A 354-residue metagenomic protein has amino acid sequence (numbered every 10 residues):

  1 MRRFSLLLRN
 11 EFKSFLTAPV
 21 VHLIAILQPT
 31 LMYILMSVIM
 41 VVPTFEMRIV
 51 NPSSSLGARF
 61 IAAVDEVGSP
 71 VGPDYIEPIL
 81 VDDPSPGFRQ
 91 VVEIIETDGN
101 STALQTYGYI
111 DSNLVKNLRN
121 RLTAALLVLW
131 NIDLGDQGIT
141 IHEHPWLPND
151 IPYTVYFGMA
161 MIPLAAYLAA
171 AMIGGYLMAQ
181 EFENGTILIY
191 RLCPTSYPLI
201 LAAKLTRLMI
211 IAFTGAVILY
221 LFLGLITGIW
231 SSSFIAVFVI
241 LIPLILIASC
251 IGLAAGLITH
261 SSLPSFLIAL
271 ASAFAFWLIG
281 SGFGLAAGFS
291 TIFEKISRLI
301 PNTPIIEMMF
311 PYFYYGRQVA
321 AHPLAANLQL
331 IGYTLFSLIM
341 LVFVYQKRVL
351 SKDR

Functional and structural regions predicted by a protein language model:
M1-P152, A325, R354: Extracytoplasmic/periplasmic domains immediately adjacent to an N-terminal transmembrane anchor in multi-pass membrane
L6-T44, V155-I173, F213-A216, A273-L278 (+1 more regions): Hydrophobic alpha-helical transmembrane segments of multi-pass membrane transport/permease proteins
R9, F15, V41-V42, F313-R317 (+1 more regions): Junction motif at the cytosolic side of a transmembrane helix
Y33-T44, T259-N302: Transmembrane helix segments
V41-M47, L147-L177, I245-L257, I339-Q346: Hydrophobic alpha-helical transmembrane segments of membrane proteins
P84-G87, A286-L328: Short hydrophobic, aromatic-rich alpha-helical segments embedded in or entering the lipid bilayer of multi-pass
D150-L223: Hydrophobic alpha-helical transmembrane segments of multi-pass membrane transport proteins
Y197-L270, F274-W277, L324-N327, G332 (+1 more regions): Alpha-helical transmembrane segments and their short interhelical loops
